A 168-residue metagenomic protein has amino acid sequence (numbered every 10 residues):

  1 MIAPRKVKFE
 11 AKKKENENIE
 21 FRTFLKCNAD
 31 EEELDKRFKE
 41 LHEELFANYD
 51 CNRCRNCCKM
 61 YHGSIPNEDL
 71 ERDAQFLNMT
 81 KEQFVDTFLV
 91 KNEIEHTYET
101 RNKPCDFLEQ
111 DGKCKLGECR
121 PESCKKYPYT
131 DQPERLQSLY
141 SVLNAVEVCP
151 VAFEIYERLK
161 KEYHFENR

Functional and structural regions predicted by a protein language model:
M1-R168: Short loop/turn segments that flank or connect secondary-structure elements
